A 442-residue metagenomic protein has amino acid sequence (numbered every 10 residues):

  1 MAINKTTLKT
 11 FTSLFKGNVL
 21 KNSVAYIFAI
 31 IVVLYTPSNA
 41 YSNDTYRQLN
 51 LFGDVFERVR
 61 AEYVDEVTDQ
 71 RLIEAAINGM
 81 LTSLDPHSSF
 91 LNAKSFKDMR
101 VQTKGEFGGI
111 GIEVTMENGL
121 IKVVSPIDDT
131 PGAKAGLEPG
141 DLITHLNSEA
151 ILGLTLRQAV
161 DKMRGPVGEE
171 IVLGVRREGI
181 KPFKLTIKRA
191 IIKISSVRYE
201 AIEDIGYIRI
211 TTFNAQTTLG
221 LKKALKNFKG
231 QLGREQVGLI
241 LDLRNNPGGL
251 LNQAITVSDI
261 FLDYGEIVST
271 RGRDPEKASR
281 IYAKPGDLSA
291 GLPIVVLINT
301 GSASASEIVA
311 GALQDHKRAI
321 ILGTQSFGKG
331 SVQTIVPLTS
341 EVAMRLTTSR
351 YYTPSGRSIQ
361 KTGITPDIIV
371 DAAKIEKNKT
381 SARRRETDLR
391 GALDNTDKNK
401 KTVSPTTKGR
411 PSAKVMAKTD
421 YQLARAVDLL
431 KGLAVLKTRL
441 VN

Functional and structural regions predicted by a protein language model:
M1-G17: N-terminal secretory signal peptides that target proteins for export/translocation
A25-Y35: Bacterial N-terminal signal peptides
S38-Q48, F52-D69, K122-P126, T130-P139 (+1 more regions): Cleft-lining beta-strand/loop regions that shape enzyme active-site pockets
A40-F56, R60-E62, T68, S83-G111 (+2 more regions): Glycine-biased strand-turn-strand hairpin within the trypsin-fold
Y63-V124, E170-V172, R176-T186, I194-S196 (+1 more regions): Extended, small/polar residue-biased N-terminal targeting/export presequences and adjacent propeptide/linker tracts
S340-S349: Short acidic, Pro/Gly- and aromatic-enriched capping/linker segments at domain boundaries
R350, S355-N442: Conserved functional hotspot residues or short segments at active or partner-binding sites across diverse domains
